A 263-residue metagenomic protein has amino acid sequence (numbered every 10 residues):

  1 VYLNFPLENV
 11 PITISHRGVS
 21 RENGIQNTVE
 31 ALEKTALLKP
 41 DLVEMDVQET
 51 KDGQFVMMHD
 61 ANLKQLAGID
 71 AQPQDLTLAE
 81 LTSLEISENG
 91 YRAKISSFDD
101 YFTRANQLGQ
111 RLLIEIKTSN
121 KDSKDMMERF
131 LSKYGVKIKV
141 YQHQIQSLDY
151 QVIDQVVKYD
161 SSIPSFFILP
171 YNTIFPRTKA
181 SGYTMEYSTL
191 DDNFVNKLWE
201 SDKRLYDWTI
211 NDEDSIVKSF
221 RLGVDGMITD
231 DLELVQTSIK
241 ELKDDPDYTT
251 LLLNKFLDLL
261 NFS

Functional and structural regions predicted by a protein language model:
V1-S263: Phosphate-group recognition and catalysis centered on beta-loop-alpha active-site segments
